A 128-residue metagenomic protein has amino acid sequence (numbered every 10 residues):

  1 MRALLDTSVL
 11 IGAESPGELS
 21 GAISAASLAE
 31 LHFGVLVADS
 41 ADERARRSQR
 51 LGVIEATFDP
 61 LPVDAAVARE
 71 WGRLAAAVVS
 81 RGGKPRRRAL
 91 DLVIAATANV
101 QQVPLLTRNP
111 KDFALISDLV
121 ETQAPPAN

Functional and structural regions predicted by a protein language model:
R2-A3, A13-A96, A114-N128: PIN-domain endoribonuclease scaffold, especially VapC-family toxins
T7-A13, R108-K111: Short, polar loop motifs at secondary-structure junctions
N99: Anion (oxyanion) recognition and catalysis
